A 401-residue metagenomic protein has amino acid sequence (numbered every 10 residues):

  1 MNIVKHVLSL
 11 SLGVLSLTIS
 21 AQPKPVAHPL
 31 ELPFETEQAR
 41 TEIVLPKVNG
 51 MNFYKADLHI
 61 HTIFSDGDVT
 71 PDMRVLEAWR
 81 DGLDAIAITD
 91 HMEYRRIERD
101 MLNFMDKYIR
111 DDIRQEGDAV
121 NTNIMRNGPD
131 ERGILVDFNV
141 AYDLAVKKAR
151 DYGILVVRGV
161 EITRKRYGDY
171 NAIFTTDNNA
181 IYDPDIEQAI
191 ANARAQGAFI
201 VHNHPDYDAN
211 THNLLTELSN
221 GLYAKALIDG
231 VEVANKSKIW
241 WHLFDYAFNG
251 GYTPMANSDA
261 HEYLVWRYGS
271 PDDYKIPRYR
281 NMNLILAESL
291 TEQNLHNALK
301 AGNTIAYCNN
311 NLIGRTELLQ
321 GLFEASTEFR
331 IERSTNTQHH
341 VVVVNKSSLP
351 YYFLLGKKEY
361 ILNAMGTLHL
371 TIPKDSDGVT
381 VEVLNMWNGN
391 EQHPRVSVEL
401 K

Functional and structural regions predicted by a protein language model:
M1-S11: Bacterial N-terminal signal peptides that target proteins for export
S16-S20: N-terminal signal peptide c-region/cleavage motif recognized by signal peptidases
Q22-G50, S65, R74, I88 (+1 more regions): C-terminal functional module detector
P33-Q196, N203, V233-F244: A metal-dependent hydrolase metal-coordination microenvironment
R95, D100-R110, E217-G221, L227 (+1 more regions): Ligand-binding grooves and catalytic loops that recognize ribose/phosphate and carbohydrate rings, and esterified lipid
E98-M101, D169-Y170, H212-L215, W266-G269 (+2 more regions): Short secondary-structure transition/capping segments
K165-G168, A226-I228, N249, R278-R280: Short, solvent-exposed loop/turn segments at the edges of secondary structure
D177-D273, L349, K358, D377: Domain-core and long-helix interface of multi-subunit machines
